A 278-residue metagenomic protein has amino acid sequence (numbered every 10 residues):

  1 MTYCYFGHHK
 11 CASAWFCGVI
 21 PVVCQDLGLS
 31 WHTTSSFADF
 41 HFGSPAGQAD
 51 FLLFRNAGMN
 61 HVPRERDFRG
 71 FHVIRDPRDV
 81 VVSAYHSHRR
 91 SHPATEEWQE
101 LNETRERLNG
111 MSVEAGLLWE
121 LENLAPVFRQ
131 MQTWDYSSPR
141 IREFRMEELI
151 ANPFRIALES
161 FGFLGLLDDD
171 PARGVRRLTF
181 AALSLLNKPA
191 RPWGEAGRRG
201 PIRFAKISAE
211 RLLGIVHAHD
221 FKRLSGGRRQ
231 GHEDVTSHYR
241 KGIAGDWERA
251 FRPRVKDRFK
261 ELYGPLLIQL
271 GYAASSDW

Functional and structural regions predicted by a protein language model:
M1-F144, D169, H232-D234, R240-G245 (+1 more regions): PAPS-dependent sulfotransferase catalytic domain
S30-A46, Y136, R140-R249, P253 (+1 more regions): The conserved 3'-phosphoadenosine-5'-phosphosulfate
